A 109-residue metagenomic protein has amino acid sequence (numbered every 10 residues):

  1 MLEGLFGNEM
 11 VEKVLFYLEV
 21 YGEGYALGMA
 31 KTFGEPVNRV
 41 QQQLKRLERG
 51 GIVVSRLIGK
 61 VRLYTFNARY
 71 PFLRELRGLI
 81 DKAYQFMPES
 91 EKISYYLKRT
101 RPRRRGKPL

Functional and structural regions predicted by a protein language model:
M1-V11, Y25, V54-I80: Short, cationic-aromatic polyanion-contact patches
K13-Y21: Short amphipathic alpha-helical elements of helix-turn-helix/winged-helix folds
G28-T32: A short acidic, leucine-rich amphipathic alpha-helix
N38: Key DNA-contact positions within bacterial/archaeal DNA-binding proteins
L44-K45: Short, hydrophobic-biased segments on the C-terminal half of alpha helices that form "recognition helices"
G51: Glycine-centered, phosphate/nucleic-acid-interacting loop/turn motifs that mediate DNA/RNA or nucleotide
P71-L109: Amphipathic alpha-helical dimerization/coiled-coil segments that flank or bridge DNA-binding/regulatory modules
